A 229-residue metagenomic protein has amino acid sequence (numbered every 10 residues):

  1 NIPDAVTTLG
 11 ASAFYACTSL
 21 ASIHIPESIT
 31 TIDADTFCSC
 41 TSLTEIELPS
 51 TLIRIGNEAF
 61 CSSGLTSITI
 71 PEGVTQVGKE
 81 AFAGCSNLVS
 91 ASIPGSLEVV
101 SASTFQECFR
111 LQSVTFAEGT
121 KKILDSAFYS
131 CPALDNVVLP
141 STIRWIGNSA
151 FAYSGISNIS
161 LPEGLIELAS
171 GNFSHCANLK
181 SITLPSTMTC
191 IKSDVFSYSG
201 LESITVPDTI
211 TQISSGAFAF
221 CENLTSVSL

Functional and structural regions predicted by a protein language model:
N1-T8, T18-T31, T41-R54, S63-Q76 (+7 more regions): Structural signature of tandem-repeat unit edges
G10-Y15, D33-C38, G56-A59, G78-A81 (+6 more regions): Consensus positions within tandem repeat domains that build extended binding/scaffold surfaces
